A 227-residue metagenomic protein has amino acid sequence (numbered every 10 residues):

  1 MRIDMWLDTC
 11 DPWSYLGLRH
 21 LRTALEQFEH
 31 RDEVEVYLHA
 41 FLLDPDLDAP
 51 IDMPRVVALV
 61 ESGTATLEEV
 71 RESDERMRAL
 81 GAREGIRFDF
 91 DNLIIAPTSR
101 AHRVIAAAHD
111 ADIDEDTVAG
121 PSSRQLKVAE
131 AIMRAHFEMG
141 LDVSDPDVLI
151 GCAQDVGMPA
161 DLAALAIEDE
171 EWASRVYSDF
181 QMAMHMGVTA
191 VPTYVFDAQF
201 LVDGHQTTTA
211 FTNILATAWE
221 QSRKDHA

Functional and structural regions predicted by a protein language model:
I3-C10, L16-V34, L38, A106 (+1 more regions): C-terminal cap of thioredoxin/glutaredoxin-like
L18-A135: Structural alpha/beta surface segment adjacent to cysteine/selenocysteine redox centers across thiol/disulfide enzymes
